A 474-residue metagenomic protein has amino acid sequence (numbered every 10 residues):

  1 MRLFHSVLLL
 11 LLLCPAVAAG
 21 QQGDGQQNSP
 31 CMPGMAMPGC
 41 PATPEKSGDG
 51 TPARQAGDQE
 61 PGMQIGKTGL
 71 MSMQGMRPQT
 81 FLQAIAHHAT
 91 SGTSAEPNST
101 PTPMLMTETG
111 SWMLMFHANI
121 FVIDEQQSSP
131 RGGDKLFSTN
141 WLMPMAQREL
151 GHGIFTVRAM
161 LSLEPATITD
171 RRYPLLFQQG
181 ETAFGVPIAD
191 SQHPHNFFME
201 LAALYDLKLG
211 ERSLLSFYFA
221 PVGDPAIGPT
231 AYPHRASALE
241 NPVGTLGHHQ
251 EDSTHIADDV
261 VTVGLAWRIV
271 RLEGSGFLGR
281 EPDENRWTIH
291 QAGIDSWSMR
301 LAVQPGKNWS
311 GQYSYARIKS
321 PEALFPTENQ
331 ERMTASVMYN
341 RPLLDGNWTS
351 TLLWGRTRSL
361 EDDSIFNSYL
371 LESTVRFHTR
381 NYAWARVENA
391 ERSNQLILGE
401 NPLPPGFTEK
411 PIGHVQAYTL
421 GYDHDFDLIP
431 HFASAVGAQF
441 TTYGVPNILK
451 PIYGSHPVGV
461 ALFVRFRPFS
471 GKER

Functional and structural regions predicted by a protein language model:
A19-N119, G132-G133, M145-H152, R158 (+1 more regions): N-terminal periplasmic/intermembrane-space "pro-region" immediately following the signal or transit peptide
W112, D134-L142, H195-L201, H255-V261 (+6 more regions): Residues that define the transmembrane beta-barrel architecture of outer-membrane proteins
L114, G151-F155, E211-L215, I269-E273 (+5 more regions): Repeated loop/turn-to-beta-strand initiation elements of outer-membrane beta-barrel proteins
I120-Q126, L161-T167, F219-P225, W267-I269 (+8 more regions): Transmembrane beta-strands of outer-membrane beta-barrel pores
A146-L150, L207, G264-W267, V303-P305 (+5 more regions): Residue-level signature of outer-membrane beta-barrel architecture
I168-A302: Surface-exposed coil loops of outer-membrane beta-barrel proteins
W267, R271-S275, A292, A302-F407 (+1 more regions): Detector for outer-membrane/organellar transmembrane beta-barrel domains, recognizing the amphipathic beta-strand
L420, G454-R474: Outer-membrane beta-barrel "beta-signal"
